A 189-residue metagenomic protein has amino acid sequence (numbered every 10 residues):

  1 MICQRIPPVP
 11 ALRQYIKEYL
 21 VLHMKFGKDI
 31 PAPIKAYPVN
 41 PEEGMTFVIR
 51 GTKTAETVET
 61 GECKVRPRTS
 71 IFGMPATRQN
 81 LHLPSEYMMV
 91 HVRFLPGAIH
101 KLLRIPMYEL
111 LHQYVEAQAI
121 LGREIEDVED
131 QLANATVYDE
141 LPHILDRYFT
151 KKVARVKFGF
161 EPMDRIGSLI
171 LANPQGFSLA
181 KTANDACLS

Functional and structural regions predicted by a protein language model:
M1-C187: Alpha-helical bundle regulatory/interaction domains
